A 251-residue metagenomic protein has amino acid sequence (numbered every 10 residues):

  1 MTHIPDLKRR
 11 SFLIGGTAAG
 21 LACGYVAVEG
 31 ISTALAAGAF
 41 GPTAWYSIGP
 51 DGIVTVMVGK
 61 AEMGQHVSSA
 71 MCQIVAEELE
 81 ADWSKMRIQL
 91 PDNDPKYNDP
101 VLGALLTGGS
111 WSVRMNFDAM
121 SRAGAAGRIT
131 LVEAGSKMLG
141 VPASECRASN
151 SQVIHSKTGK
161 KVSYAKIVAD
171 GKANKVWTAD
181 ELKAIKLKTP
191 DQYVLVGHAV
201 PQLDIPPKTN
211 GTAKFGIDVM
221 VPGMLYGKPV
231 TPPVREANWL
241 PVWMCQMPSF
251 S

Functional and structural regions predicted by a protein language model:
T2-V26, T33-S251: Cofactor-binding beta-sheet edge motifs in enzyme active sites
